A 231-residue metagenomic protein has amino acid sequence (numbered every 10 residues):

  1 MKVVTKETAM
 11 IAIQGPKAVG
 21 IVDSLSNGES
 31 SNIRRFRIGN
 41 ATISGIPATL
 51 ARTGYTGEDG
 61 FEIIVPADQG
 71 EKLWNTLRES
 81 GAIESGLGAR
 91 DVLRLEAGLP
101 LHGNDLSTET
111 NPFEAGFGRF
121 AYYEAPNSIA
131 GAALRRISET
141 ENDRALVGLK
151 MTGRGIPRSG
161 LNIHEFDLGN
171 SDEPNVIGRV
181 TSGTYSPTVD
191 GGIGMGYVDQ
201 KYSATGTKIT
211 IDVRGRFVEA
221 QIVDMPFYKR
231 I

Functional and structural regions predicted by a protein language model:
M1-I231: Conserved, structured C-terminal
